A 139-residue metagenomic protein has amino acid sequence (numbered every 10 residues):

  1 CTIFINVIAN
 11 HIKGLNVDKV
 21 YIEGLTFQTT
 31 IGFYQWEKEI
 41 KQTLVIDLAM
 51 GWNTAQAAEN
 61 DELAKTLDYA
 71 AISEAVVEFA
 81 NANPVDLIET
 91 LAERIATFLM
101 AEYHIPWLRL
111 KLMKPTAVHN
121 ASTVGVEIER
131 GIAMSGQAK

Functional and structural regions predicted by a protein language model:
V7-A9: Acidic, Ala/Val/Gly-enriched low-complexity intrinsically disordered segments
I12-K139: N-terminal, polar/charged subdomain of small-to-medium soluble alpha/beta proteins
